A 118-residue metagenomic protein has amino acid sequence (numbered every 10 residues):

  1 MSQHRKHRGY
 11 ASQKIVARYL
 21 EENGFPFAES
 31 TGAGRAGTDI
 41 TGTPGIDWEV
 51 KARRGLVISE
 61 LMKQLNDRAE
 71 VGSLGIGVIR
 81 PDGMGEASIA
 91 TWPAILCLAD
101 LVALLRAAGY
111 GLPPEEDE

Functional and structural regions predicted by a protein language model:
M1-E118: Catalytic phosphate/metal-binding cores of nucleic-acid and nucleotide-processing enzymes, i.e., regions that mediate
